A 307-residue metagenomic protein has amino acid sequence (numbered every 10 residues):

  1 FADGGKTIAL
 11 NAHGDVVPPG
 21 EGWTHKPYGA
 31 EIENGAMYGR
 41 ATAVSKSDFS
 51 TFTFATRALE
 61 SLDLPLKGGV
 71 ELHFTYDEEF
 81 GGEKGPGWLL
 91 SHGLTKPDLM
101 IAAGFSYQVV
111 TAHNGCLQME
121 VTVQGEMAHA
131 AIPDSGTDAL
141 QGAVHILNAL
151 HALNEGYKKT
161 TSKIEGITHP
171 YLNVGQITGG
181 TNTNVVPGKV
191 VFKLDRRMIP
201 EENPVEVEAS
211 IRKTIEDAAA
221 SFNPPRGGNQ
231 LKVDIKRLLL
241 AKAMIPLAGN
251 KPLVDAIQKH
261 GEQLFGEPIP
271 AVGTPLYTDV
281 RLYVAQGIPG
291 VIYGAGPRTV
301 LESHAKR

Functional and structural regions predicted by a protein language model:
F1-D3, A285-Q286: Active-site beta-strand termini and strand-to-loop segments that position acidic
G5-E71: Active-site metal-coordination/substrate-binding segment of hydrolases, especially metallo-dependent peptidases
T7-A9, M37, D98-A102, E120 (+1 more regions): Short glycine-aspartate micro-motif
A9, P65, E71, T75 (+3 more regions): Conserved beta-strand segments that form the floor/walls of ligand-binding pockets within enzyme and binding domains
A12-G14, N34, Y76-D77, A103-F105 (+2 more regions): Fold-independent oxyanion-binding glycine-rich loops and adjacent beta-strand/coil segments at enzyme active sites
S45-Q118: Acidic/histidine-rich catalytic neighborhood of metal-dependent amide-processing enzymes
F105, V110-A112, Q118-R307: Metal-dependent amide/peptide-bond hydrolase catalytic core, centered on the "pita-bread" metallohydrolase fold
